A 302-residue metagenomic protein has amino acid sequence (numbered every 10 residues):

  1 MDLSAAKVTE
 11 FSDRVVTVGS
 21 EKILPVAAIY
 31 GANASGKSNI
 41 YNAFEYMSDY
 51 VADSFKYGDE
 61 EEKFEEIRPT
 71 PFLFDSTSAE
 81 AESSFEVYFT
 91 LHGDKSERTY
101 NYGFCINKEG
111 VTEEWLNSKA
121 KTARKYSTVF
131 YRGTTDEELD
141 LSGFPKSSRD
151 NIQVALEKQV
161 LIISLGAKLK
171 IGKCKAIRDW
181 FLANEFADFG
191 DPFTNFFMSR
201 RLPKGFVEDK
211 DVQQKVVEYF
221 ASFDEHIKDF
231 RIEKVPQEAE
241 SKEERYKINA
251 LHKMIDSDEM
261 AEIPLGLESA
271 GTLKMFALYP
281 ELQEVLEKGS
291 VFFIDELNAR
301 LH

Functional and structural regions predicted by a protein language model:
M1-Y46, A52: Pre-Walker A-like glycine/lysine-rich segment at the N-terminus of P-loop NTPase domains
L3-K7, C105-G110, T134-D136, L265-A270: A short, sequence-level motif marking secondary-structure junctions
G19-K22, A28, N42-K108: Conserved P-loop NTP-binding catalytic core
V26-Y30, E240-Q283, E287-L301: Conserved ABC ATPase signature
Y30, A34-K37, F206, K210 (+1 more regions): Short, charged/polar micro-motifs that form catalytic or ligand-binding hotspots
F72-D75, E233-A239: Short, solvent-exposed loop/turn elements at beta->coil junctions and helix N-caps that rim active or binding pockets
V87-K95, S118-A120, H252-S257: Short acidic, glycine-rich loop/turn motifs
K95-P236: Electropositive, glycine-dotted interaction segments that contact anionic polymers or phosphate-rich ligands
